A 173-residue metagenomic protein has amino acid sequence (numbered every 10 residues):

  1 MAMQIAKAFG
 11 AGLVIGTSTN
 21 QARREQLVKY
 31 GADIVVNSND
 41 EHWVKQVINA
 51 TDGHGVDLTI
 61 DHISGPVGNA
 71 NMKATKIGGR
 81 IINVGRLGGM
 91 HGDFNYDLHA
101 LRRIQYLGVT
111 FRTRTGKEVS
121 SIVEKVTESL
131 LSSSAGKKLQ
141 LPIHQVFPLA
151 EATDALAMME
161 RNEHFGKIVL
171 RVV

Functional and structural regions predicted by a protein language model:
M1-D40: Mid-domain Rossmann-like dinucleotide-binding core that forms the NAD(H)/NADP(H) cofactor-binding site
L27, P66-K138, V172-V173: Glycine-rich phosphate-binding loop and adjacent beta-alpha segment of Rossmann(oid) nucleotide-cofactor-binding
A32, G55-V56, H99, L139 (+1 more regions): Local beta-strand N-terminus motif with an aromatic residue
V36, D57-I60, I82: N-terminal Rossmann-like NAD(P) cofactor-binding module of classical short-chain dehydrogenase/reductase
H42-G53: Short amphipathic alpha-helix with an adjacent loop that forms part of the alpha/beta core around
G53, L131, G136-Q145, T153-V173: C-terminal capping/lid region of NAD(P)-dependent oxidoreductase domains
